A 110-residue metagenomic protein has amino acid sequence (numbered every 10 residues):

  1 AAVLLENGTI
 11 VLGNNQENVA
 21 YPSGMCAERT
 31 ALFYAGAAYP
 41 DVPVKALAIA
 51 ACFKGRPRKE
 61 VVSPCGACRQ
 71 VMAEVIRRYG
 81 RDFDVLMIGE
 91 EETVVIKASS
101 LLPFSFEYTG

Functional and structural regions predicted by a protein language model:
A1-L5: Short beta-strand scaffold segments in enzyme catalytic cores
T9-I10: Hydrophobic "anchor" residues
N14-P22, K54-K59: A short glycine/serine-rich beta->alpha loop
N18-A37: A short mixed-secondary-structure module that forms the rim of ligand-binding clefts
Y39-G110: C-terminal binding/interaction regions
